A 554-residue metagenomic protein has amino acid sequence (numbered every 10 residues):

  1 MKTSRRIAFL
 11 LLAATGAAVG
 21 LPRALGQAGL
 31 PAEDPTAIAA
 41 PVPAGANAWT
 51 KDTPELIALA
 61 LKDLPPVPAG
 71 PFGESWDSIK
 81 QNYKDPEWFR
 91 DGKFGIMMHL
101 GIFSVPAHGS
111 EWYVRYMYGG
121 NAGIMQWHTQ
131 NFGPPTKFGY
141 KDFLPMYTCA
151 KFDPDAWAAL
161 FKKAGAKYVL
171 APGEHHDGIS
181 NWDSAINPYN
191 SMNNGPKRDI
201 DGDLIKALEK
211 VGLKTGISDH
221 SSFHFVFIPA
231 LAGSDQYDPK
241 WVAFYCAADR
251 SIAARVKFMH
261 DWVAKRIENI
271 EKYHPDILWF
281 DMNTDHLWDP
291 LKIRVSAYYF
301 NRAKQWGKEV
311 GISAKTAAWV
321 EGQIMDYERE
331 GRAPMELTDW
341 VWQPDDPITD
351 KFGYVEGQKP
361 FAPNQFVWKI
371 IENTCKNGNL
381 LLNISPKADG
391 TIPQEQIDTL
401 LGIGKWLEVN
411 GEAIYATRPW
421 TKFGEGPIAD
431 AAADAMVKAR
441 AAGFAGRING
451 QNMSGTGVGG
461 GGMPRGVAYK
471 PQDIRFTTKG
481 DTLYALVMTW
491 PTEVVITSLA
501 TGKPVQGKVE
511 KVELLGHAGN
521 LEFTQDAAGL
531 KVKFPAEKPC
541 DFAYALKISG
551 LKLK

Functional and structural regions predicted by a protein language model:
M1-T3: N-terminal secretory signal peptides that target proteins for export/translocation
R5-L10: N-terminal export leaders
L11-A17: Hydrophobic helical h-region of N-terminal Sec-dependent signal peptides in bacterial secretory/periplasmic proteins
A17-A24: C-terminal segment of classical bacterial N-terminal signal peptides
L25-K554: Mature catalytic domains of secreted/periplasmic carbohydrate-active enzymes
